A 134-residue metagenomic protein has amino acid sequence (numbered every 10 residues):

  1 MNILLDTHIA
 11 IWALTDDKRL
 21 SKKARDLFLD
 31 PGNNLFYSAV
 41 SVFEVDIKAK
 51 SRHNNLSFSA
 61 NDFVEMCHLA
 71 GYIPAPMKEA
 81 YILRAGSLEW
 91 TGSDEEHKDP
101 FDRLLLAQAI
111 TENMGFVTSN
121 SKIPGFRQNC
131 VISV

Functional and structural regions predicted by a protein language model:
M1-Y37, H53-E65, S121, G125-R127: Short, well-structured N-terminal submotif of metal-dependent ribonuclease cores
I9, S41-V42, Y81, L105 (+1 more regions): Alpha-helix capping/helix-boundary segments
D16-D17, K48, L88, N129-C130: Residue-level signal for well-ordered alpha-helical positions
V45: Phosphate/NTP-binding elements of NTP-utilizing enzymes
S57, L69-S119: Active-site neighborhoods of divalent-metal-dependent phosphate/nucleic-acid chemistry enzymes
G115, S121-V134: Charged phosphate-binding loop/patch that engages nucleotide di/tri-phosphates or the phosphate backbone of nucleic
